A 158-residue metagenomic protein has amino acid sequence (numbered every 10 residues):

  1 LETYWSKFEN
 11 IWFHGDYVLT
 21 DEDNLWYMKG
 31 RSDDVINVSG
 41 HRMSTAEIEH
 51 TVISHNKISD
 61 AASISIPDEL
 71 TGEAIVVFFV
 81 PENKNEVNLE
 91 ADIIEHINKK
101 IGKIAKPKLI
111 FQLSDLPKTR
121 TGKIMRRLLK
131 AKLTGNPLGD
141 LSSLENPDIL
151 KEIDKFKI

Functional and structural regions predicted by a protein language model:
T3, K7-A105, D115, I124 (+2 more regions): AMP-binding/adenylate-forming catalytic core of the ANL superfamily
I110-R120: Short proline/glycine- and acidic-rich turn/helix-capping motifs at secondary-structure junctions
K132-P137: Short arginine-rich
